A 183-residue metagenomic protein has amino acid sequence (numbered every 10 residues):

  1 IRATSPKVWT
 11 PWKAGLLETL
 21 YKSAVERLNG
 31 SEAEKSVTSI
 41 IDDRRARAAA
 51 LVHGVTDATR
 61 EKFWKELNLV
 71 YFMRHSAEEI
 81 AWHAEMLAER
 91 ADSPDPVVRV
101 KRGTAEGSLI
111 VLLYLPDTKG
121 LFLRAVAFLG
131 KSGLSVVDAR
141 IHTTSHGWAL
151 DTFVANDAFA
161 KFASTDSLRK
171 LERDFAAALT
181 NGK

Functional and structural regions predicted by a protein language model:
R2-K183: Regulatory modules associated with amino-acid/nitrogen control
